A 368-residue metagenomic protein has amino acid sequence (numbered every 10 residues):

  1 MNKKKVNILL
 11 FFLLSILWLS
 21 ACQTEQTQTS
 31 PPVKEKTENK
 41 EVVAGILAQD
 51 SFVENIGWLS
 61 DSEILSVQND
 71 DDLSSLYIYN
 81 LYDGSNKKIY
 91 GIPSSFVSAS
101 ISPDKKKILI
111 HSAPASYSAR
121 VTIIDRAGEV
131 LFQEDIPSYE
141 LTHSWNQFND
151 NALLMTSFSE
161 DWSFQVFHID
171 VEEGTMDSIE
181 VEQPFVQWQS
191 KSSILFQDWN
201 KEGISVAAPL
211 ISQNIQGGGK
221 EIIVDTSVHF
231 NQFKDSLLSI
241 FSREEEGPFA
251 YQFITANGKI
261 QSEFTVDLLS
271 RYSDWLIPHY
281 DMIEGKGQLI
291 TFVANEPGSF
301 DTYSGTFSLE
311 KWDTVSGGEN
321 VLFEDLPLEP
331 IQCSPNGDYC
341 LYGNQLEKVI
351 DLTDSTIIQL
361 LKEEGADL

Functional and structural regions predicted by a protein language model:
M1-L9: Bacterial N-terminal signal peptides that target proteins for export
L17-A21: C-terminal motif of bacterial Sec signal peptides marking the signal peptidase cleavage site
E25-V42, D72-K88, S116-Q133, D161-V181 (+4 more regions): Surface-exposed loop/turn elements that mediate protein-protein interactions on large endomembrane-trafficking
V43-L76, P93-S100: Beta-strand-rich domains and repeat architectures in extracellular enzymes and scaffolds, especially beta-propellers
G45-S51, S95-S98, T142-H143, S270-I277 (+1 more regions): Short glycine-/Asp-/Thr-/Trp-enriched loop segments that recur within the blades of beta-propeller repeat domains
N55-E63, S98-K107, H143-A152, V186-L195 (+3 more regions): Blade-terminus and WD-like Trp-Asp/Gly-His loop motifs, strongest in beta-propeller folds
L65-D71, L109-S116, L154-D161, Q165 (+4 more regions): Beta-strand C-termini and the immediately following turn/loop, strongest in propeller blades
N86-W199: Long, acidic/polar, low-complexity amphipathic helices and coiled-coil-like
